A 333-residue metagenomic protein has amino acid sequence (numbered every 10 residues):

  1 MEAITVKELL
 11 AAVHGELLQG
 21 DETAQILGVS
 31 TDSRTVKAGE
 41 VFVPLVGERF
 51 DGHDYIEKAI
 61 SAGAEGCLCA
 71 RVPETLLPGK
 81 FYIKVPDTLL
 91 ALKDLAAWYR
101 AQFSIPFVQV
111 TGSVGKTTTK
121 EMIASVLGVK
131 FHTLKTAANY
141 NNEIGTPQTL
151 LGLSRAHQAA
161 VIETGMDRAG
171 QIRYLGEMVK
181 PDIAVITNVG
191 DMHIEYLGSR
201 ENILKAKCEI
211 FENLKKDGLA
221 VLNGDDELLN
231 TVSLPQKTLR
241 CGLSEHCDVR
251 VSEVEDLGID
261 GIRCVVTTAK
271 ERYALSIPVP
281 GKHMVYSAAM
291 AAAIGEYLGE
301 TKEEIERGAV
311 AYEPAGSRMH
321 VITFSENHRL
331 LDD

Functional and structural regions predicted by a protein language model:
M1-D94, W98, P280: N-terminal leader/targeting and accessory segments in enzymes
E8-A11, A91-G224, L228-K237, G295: Phosphate-binding loop of NTP-binding sites
L10-A12, P73-G79, V185-R329: Acidic, Mg2+-coordinating active-site environments of NTP-dependent enzymes
L17, Y82-K84, F107, T133-K135 (+2 more regions): Conserved beta-strand scaffold positions in the cores of enzyme catalytic domains, especially in NTP/NDP-utilizing
G39, I162, L222, L331-D332: Active-site flanking residues adjacent to catalytic metal/cofactor-binding acidic residues
L45, G112, A138, T164 (+2 more regions): Glycine- and other small-residue-rich loops at beta-strand/loop junctions that grip anionic moieties
C67-R71, T136-N139, I305: A short glycine-rich beta-strand->turn/loop micro-motif centered on a GG-aromatic cluster
